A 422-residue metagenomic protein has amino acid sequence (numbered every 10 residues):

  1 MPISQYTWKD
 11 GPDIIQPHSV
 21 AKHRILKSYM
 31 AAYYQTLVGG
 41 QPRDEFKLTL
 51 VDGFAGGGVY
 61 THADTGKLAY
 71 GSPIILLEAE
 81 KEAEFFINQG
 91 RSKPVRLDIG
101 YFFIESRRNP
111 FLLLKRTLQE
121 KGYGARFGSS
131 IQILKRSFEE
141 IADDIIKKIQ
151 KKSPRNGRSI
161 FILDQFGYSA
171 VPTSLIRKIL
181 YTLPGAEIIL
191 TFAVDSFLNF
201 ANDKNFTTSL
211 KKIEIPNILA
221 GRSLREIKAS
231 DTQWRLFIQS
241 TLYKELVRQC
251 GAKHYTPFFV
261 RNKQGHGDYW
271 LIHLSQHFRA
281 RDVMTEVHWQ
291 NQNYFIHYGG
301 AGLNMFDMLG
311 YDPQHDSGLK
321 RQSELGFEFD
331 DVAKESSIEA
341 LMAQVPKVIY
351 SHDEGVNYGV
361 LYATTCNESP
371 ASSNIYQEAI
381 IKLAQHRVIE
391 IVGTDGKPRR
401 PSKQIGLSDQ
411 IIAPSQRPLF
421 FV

Functional and structural regions predicted by a protein language model:
P2-E45, T65: Class I SAM-dependent methyltransferase Rossmann-like catalytic core, especially the SAM/SAH-binding loop
A31-D144, A371-E378, K382: SAM cofactor-binding core of SAM-dependent methyltransferases, primarily the Rossmann-like beta-alpha-beta module
A142-P154, R177: Short amphipathic alpha-helix with an adjacent loop that forms part of the alpha/beta core around
Y168-K178: A short, conserved alpha-helix within the catalytic core of class I
P184-S196: Conserved beta-strand signature within the Rossmann-like core of class I S-adenosyl-L-methionine
N205-K263: A conserved mid-domain beta-alpha-beta active-site/ligand-binding segment of alpha/beta enzyme cores
L271-R281: Conserved beta strand-loop-helix elements of the APE1-like EEP
E286-V422: C-terminal target-recognition/interaction regions appended to catalytic cores
